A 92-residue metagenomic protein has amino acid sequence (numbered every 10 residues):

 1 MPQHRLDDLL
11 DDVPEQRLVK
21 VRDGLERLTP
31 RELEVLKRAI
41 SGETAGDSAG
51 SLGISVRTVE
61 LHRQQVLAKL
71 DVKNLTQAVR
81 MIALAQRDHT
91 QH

Functional and structural regions predicted by a protein language model:
M1, S48-S51, Q91: Short, hydrophobic secondary-structure boundary micro-motifs
M1-G24, L84, D88: Short, flexible helix-to-coil linker/hinge segments that flank and couple to helix-turn-helix
P2-R5, V13-P14, T29, S55 (+1 more regions): Serine/threonine-rich low-complexity intrinsically disordered regions
D7, V19, L36-R38, D47 (+3 more regions): Short amphipathic alpha-helical "recognition" segments used for binding
Q16-T58: Helix-turn-helix DNA-binding segment
Q64-H92: Basic, Lys/Arg-enriched C-terminal extension of HTH/homeodomain DNA-binding domains
